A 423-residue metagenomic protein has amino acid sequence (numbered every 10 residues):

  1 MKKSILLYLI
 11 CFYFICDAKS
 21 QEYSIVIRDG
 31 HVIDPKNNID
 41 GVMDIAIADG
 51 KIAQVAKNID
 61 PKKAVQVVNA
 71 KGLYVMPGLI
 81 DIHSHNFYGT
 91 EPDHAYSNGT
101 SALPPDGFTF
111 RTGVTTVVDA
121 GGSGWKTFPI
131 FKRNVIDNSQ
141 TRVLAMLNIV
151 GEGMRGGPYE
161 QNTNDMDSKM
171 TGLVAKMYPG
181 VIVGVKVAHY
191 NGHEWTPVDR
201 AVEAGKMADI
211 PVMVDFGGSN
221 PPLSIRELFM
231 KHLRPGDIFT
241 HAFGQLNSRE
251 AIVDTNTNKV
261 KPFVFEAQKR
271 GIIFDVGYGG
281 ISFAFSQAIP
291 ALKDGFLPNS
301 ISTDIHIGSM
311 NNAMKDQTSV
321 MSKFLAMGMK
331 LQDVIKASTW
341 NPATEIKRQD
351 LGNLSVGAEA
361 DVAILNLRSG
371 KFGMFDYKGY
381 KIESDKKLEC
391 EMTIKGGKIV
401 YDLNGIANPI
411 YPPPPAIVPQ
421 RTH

Functional and structural regions predicted by a protein language model:
M1-Q21: Bacterial Sec-dependent N-terminal signal peptides
E22-V26, V32-G78: Histidine-rich, glycine-flanked metal-binding segment
G30, E359-P413: C-terminal cap of metal-dependent C-N hydrolases
G30, I45, G50, G72 (+11 more regions): Divalent metal-coordination and catalytic microenvironments
P61, V67-D137: Metal-associated gating/positioning segment near the N- to mid-region
P104-K132, S139-G156, Y178-H193, D209-M213 (+2 more regions): Divalent metal-dependent hydrolysis catalytic cores, especially in the metallo-beta-lactamase
I130, D165-F274, S282-N299: Histidine/acidic residue-rich metal-binding segments in metalloenzymes
S286-S369: His/Asp/Glu-enriched, well-ordered alpha-helical/loop segment that forms or immediately abuts the divalent-metal
